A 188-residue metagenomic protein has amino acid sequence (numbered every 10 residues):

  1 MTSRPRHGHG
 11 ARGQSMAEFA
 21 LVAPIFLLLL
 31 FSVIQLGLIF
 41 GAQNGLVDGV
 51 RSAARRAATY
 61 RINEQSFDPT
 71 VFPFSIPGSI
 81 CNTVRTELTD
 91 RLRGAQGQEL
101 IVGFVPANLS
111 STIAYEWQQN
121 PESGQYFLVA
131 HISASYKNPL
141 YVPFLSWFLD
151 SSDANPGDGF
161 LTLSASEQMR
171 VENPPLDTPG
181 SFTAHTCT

Functional and structural regions predicted by a protein language model:
T2, S52-T188: Short, conserved structural patches
T2-T86: Alpha-helical assembly-interface signal, strongest on the long, hydrophobic N-terminal helix that forms
